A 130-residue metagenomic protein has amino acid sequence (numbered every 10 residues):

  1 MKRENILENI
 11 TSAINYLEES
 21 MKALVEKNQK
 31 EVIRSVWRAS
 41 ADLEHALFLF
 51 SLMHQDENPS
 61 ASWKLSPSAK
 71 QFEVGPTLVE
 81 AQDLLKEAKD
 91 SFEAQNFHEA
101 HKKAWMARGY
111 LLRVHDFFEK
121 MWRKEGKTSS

Functional and structural regions predicted by a protein language model:
M1-S130: Long, charged/polar, soluble alpha-helical segments
